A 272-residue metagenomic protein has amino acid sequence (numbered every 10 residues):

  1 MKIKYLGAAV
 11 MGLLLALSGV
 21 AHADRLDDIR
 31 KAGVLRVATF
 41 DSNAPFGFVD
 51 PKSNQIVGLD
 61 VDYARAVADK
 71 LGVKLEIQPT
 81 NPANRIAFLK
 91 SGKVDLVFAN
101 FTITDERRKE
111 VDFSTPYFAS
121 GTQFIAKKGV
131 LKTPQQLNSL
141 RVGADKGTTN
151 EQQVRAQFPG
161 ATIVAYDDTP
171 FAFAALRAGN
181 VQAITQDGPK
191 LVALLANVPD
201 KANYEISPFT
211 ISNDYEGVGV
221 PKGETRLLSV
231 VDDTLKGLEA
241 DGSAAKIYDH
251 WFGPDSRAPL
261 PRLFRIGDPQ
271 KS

Functional and structural regions predicted by a protein language model:
D24-N100: Extracytoplasmic small-molecule ligand-binding "clamshell" domains of the periplasmic binding protein/Venus flytrap
L26, A126-V142: Flexible hinge/capping segments at coil-to-helix
L35-R36, G72-K74, S91-A99, R141 (+3 more regions): Alpha-to-beta junction loops
G47-P51, A64-V73, N150-D167, L195-P199: Ligand-binding cleft/hinge of the Venus flytrap
V61, E76-A87, G129, K146 (+3 more regions): Short helix-initiation/N-cap motifs at beta->coil->alpha
V61-K70, V130, S139-R141, T148-T149 (+2 more regions): Extended ligand-binding regions for polar small-molecule ligands
N84, F101-K109, Q153-A156, R177 (+1 more regions): A ligand-binding cleft/hinge motif common to bilobed small-molecule-binding domains
F118-I125, G188, V192-L235, P254-S272: Periplasmic-binding protein-like
